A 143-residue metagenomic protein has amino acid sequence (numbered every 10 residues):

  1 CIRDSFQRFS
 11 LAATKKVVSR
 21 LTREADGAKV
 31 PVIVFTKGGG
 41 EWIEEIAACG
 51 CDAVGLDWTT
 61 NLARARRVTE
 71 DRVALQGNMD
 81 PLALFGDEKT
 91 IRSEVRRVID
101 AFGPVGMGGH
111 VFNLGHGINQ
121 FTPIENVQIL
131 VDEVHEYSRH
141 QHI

Functional and structural regions predicted by a protein language model:
R3-I143: Active-site loop segments of alpha/beta catalytic cores
